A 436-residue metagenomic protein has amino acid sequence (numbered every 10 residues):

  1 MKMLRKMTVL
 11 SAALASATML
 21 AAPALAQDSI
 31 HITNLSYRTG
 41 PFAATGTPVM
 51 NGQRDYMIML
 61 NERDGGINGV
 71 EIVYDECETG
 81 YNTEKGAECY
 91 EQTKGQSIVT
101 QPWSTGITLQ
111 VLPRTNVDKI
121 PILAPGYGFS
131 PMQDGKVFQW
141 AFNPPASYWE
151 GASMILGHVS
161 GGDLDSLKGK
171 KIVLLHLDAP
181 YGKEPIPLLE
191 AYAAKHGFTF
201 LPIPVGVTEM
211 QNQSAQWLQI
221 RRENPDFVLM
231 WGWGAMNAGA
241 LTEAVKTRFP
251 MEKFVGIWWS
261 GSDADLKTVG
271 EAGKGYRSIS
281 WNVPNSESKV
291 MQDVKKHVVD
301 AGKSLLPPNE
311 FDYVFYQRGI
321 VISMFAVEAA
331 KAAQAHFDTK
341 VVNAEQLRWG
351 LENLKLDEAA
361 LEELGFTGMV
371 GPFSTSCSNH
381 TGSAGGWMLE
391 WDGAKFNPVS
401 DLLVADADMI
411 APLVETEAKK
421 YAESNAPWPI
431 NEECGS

Functional and structural regions predicted by a protein language model:
L20-A26: Sec/Tat signal peptide C-region and signal peptidase I cleavage site
S29, A44-N51, R63-G135, P144 (+3 more regions): Beta-alpha junction/loop-to-helix N-cap segments that form part of ligand/metal-binding clefts
I30-R54, C77-E84, W103-S104, L175-E184 (+1 more regions): Extracytoplasmic "Venus flytrap"
T45-G66, P187-K195: Short, polar/charged alpha-helical segment
K85, S130-P131, Q139-F249, N285 (+1 more regions): Extracellular/periplasmic Venus flytrap/periplasmic-binding protein
T93-T105, P121-P125, K171-H176, N224-G234 (+3 more regions): Periplasmic-binding protein-like
A244-S323, N431: Extracellular/periplasmic periplasmic-binding protein-like sensory domains
K303-Y316, V327-D401, A405: Segments of small-molecule ligand-sensing domains
